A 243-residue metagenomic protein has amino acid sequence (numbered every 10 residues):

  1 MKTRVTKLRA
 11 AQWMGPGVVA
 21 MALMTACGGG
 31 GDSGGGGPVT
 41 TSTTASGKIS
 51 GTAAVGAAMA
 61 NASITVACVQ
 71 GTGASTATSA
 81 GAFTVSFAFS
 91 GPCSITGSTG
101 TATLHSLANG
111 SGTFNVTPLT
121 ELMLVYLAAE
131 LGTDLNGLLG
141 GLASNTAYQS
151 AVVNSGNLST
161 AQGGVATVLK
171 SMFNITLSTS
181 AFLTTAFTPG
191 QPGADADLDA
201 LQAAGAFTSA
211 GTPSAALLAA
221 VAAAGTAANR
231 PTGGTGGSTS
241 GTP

Functional and structural regions predicted by a protein language model:
K2-G15: Bacterial N-terminal signal peptides that target proteins for export
G15-G17, Q70: Hydrophobic alpha-helical segments and their boundary regions
L23-A26: C-terminal motif of bacterial Sec signal peptides marking the signal peptidase cleavage site
G30-P243: Feature for extracytoplasmic/surface-facing segments of secreted or surface-associated proteins, emphasizing
